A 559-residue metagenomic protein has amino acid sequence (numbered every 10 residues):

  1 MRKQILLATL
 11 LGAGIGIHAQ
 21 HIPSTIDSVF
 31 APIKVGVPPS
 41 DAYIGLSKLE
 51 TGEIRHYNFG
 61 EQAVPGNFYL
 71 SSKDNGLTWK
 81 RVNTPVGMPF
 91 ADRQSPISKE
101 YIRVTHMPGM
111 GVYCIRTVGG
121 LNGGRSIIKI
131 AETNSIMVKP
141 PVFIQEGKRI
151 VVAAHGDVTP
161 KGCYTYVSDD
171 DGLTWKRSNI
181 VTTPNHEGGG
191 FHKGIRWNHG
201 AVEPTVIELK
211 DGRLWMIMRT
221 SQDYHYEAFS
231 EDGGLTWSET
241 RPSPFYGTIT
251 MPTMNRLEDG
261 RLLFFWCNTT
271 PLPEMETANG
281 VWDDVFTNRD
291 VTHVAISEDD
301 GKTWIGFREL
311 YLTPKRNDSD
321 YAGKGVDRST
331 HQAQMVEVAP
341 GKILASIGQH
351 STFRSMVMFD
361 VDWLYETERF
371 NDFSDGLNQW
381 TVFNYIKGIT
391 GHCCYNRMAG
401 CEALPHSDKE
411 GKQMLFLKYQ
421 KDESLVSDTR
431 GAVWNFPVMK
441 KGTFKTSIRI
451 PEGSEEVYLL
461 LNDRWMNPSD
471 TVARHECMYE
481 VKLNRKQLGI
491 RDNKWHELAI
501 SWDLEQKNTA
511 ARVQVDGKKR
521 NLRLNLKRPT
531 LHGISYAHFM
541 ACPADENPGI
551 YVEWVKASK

Functional and structural regions predicted by a protein language model:
M1-Q20: Bacterial Sec-dependent N-terminal signal peptides
Q20-L377, Y385-P405, Q420-L425, Y536-A537: Asp-box/BNR beta-propeller blade signature and adjacent active/binding-site loops in extracellular glycan-interacting
R241, R430-P437, N484-I490, L526 (+1 more regions): Beta-strand-rich interaction surfaces with strong enrichment in secreted/lumenal proteins
F373, L498, E553-A557: Extracellular beta-strand elements of beta-rich domains used for carbohydrate recognition/degradation or cell-matrix
K409-N484: Secretory/extracellular carbohydrate-interaction modules and structurally similar beta-sandwich "look-alikes"
T446, N493-E505, T509-V513: Short tryptophan-centered beta-strand motifs in secreted/extracellular beta-sheet-rich domains of glycan-recognition
C477-A499: Short, aromatic/His-centered strand-loop micro-motif at the edge of beta-sheets
L522-W554: Flexible glycan-contacting loops in extracellular carbohydrate-active proteins
